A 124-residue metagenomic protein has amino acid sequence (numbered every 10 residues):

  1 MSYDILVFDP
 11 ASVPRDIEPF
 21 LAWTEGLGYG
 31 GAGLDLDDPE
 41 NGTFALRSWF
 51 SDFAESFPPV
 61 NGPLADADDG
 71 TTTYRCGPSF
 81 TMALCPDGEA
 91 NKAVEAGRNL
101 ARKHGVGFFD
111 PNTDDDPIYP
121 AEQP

Functional and structural regions predicted by a protein language model:
M1-P124: Acidic (Asp/Glu-rich) sequence patches and key acidic residues that form negatively charged surfaces used
